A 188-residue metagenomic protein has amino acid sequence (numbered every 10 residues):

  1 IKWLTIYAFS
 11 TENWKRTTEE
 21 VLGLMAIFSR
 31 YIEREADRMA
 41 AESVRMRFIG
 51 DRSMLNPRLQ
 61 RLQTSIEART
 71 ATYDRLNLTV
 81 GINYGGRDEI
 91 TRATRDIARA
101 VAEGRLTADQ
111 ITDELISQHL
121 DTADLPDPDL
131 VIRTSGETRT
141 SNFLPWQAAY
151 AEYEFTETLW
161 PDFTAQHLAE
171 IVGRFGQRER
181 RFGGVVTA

Functional and structural regions predicted by a protein language model:
I1-A188: Flexible, compositionally biased loop and terminal segments
